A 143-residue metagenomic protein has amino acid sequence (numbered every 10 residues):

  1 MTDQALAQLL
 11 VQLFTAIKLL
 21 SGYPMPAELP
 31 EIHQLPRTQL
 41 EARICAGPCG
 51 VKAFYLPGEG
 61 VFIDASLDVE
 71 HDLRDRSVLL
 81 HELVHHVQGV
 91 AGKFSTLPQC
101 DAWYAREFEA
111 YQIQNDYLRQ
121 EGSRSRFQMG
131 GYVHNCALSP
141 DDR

Functional and structural regions predicted by a protein language model:
T2-E59, D68-D72: Auxiliary, metal-adjacent structural segments of Zn-dependent hydrolase domains
Q4-Q8, V69-V78, C100-F108: Soluble non-cytosolic domains of exported or imported proteins
T15-G22, Q88-G92, N115-G122: Sec-exported extracytoplasmic/periplasmic mature domains
I44-G50, Q99-D101, N135-A137: Sequence contexts marking disulfide-bonded cysteines in secreted/extracellular proteins
I63-E70, G89-D101: Substrate-binding clefts and substrate-entry loops adjacent to catalytic sites of polymer-processing enzymes acting on
S77-V90: Active-site recognition of the HExxH zinc-binding catalytic motif
Q99-V133: Post-HExxH zinc-binding segment in Zn-dependent metallohydrolases
G130-R143: Amphipathic alpha-helical surface "interface" segments used for docking/oligomerization or membrane association within
